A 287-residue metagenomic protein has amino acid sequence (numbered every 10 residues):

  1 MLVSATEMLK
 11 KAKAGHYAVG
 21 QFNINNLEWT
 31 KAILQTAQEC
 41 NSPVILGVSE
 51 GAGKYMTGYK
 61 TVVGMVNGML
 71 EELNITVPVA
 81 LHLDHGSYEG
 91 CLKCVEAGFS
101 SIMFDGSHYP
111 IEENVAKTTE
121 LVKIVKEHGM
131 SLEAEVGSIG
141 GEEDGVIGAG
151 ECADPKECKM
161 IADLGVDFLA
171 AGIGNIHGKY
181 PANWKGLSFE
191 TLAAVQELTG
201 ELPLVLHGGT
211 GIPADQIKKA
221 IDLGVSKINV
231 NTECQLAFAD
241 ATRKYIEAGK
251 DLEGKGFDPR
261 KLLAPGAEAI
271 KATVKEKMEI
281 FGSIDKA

Functional and structural regions predicted by a protein language model:
V3-K11, G15, L27-A52, T57-T76 (+7 more regions): Alpha/beta enzyme core
V19-N23, L81-H82, M103, L204-H207 (+1 more regions): Short catalytic-loop micro-motif centered on adjacent basic/acidic residues
Q21, P213, P259: Metal-dependent phosphohydrolase cores
I173, G208-T210, T232: Active-site proximal loops enriched in glycine and acidic residues that flank catalytic Cys/His/Asp and coordinate
E247-D258: Active-site gating loops and adjacent loop-to-helix segments of metal-dependent hydrolytic enzymes
